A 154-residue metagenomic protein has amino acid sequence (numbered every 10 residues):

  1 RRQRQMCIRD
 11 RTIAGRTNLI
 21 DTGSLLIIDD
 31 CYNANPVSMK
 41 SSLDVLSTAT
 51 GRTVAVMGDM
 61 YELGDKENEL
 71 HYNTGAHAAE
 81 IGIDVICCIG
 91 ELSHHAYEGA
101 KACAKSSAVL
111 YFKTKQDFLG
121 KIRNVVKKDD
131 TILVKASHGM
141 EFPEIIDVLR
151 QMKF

Functional and structural regions predicted by a protein language model:
R1-I8: Short, small-residue-biased leader/transition segments that mark boundaries at the very start of proteins
R9-F154: ATP-dependent carboxylate-amine ligase
